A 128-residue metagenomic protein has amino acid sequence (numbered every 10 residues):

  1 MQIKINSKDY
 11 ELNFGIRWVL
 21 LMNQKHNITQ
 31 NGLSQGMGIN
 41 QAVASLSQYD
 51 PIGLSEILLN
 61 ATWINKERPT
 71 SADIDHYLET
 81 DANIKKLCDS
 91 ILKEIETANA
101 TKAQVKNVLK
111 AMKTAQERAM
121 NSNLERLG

Functional and structural regions predicted by a protein language model:
M1-D9, Q30-A44, I64-G128: Charged interaction scaffolds used for protein-protein
L12-F14: Short capping micro-motif at the N-terminus of alpha-helices
I16-Q35: Short, surface-exposed, low-complexity cationic segments
R17, Y49, K86: Charged, alpha-helix-enriched surfaces in structured cytosolic catalytic cores of large nucleotide-utilizing machines
H26, Y49-D50, A98: Short, solvent-exposed helix-helix connector turns and helix-capping sites enriched in acidic/polar residues
S47-L58: Short, well-structured hydrophobic secondary-structure segments
A61: Short, structured surface segments that line ligand/substrate-binding pockets
